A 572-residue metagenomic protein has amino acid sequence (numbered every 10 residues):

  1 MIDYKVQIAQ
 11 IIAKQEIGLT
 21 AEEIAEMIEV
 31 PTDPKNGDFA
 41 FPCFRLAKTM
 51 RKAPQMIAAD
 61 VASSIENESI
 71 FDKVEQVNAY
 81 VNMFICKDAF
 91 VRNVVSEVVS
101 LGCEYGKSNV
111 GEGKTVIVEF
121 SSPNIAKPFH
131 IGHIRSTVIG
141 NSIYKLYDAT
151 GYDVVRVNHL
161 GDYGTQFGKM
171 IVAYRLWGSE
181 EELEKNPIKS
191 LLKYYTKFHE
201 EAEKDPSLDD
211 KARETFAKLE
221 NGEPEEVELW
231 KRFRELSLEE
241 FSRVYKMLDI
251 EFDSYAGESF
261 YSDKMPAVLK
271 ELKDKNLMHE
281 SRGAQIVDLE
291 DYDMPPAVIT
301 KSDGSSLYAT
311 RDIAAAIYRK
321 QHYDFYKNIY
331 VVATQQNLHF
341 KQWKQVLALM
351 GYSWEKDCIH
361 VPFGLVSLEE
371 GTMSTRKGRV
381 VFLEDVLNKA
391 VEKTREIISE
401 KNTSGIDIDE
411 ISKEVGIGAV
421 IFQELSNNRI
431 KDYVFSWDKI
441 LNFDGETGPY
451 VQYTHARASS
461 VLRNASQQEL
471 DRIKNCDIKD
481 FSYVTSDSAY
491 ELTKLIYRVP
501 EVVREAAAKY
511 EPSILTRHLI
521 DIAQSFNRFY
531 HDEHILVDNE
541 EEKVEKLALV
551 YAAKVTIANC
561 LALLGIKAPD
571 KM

Functional and structural regions predicted by a protein language model:
M1-R92, G102-C103, V110-M572: Non-catalytic interaction-recognition regions
V95-S96: Beta-lactamase-like hydrolase cores
